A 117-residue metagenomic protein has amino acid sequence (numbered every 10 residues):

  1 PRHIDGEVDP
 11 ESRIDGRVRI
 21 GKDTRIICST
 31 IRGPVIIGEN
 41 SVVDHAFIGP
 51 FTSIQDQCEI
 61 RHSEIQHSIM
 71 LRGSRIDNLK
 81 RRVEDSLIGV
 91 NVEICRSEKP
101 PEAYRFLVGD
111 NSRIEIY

Functional and structural regions predicted by a protein language model:
P1-Y117: Left-handed beta-helix
